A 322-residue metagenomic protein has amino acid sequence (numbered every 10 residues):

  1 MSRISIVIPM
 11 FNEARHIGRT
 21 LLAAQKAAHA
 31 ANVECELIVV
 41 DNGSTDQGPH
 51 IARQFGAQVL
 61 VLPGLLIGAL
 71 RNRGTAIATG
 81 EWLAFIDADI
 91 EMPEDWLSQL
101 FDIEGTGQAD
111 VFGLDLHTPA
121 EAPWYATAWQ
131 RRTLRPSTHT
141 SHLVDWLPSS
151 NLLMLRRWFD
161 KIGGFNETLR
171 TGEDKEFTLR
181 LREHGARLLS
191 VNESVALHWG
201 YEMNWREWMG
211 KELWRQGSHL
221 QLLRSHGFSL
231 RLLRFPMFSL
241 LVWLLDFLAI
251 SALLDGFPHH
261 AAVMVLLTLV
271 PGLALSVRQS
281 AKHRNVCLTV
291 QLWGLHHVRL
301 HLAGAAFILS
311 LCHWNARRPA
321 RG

Functional and structural regions predicted by a protein language model:
E13-A28: Short, well-formed alpha-helical segments that are part of the catalytic scaffolds of diverse glycosyltransferases
D41-P49, I90: A conserved acidic beta->alpha catalytic loop
L62-A78: Glycine-rich, basic loop-to-helix element that forms the pyrophosphate-binding segment of sugar-nucleotide handling
L83: Short aromatic/hydrophobic "clamp" motif used to bind/position activated sugar donors
E91-W124, H198: Conserved donor NDP-sugar-binding/catalytic core segment of glycosyltransferases
T118-E121, R135-M154, R170, E176 (+2 more regions): A recurrent flexible, glycine/aromatic-enriched loop bordering the glycosyltransferase active site that acts as
N166-T168, K175-L230: Catalytic donor/gating beta->alpha subdomain of glycosyltransferases that bind UDP-sugars
W205-A261, H283-V290, P319-G322: Basic/Trp-rich segment in TM-proximal cytosolic loops or flexible interdomain/linker regions
